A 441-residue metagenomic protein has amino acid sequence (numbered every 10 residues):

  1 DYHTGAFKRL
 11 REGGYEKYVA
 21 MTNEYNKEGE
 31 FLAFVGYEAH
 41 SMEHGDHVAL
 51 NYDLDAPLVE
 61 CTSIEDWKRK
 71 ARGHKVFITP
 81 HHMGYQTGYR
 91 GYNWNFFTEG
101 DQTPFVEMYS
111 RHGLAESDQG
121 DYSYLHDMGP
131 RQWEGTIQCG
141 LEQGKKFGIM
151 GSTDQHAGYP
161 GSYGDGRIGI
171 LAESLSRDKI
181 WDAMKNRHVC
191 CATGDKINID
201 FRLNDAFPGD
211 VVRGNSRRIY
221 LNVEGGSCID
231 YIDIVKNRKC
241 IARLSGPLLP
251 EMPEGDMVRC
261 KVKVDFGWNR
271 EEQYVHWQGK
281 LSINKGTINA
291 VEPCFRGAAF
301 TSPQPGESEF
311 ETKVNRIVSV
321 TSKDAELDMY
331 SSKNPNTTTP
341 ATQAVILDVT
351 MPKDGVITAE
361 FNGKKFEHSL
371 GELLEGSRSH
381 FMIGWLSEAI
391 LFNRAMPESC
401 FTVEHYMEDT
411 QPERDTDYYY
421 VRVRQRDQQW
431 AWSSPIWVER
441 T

Functional and structural regions predicted by a protein language model:
D1-T441: Extended, charged catalytic domains and RNA/DNA-binding interfaces, predominantly in divalent-metal-using enzymes
